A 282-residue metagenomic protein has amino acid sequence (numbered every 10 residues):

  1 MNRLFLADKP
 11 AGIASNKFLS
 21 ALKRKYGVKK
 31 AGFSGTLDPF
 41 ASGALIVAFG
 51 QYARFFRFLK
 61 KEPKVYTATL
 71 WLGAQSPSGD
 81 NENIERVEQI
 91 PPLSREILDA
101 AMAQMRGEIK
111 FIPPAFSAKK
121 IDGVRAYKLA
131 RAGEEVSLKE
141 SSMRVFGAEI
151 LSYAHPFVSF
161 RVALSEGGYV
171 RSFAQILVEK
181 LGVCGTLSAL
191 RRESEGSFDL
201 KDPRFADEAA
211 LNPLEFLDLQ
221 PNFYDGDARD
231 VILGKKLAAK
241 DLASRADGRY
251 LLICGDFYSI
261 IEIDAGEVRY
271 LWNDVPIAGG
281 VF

Functional and structural regions predicted by a protein language model:
M1-L6, P10-G12, N16-L37, A41-A44 (+3 more regions): Accessory RNA 3′-end/elbow-binding domains used by RNA modification enzymes
L22-V28, I46, V136-G182: The conserved catalytic core of RNA pseudouridine synthases
V47, A68, G123, F173 (+2 more regions): Residue-level signal for inorganic ion chemistry
G50-A53, A74-Q75: Short, charged/polar surface micro-motifs in flexible loops or helix N-caps
F58-P113: Acidic, low-complexity central loop/insert segments
A68-L70, A148, F160-V162, L190 (+1 more regions): A structural signal for short, well-ordered beta-strand segments
S117, I121-V145: Extended alpha-helical targeting/anchoring segments, especially N-terminal organellar/secretory targeting helices
A118, R125, A130, P156-D199: Pseudouridine synthase
